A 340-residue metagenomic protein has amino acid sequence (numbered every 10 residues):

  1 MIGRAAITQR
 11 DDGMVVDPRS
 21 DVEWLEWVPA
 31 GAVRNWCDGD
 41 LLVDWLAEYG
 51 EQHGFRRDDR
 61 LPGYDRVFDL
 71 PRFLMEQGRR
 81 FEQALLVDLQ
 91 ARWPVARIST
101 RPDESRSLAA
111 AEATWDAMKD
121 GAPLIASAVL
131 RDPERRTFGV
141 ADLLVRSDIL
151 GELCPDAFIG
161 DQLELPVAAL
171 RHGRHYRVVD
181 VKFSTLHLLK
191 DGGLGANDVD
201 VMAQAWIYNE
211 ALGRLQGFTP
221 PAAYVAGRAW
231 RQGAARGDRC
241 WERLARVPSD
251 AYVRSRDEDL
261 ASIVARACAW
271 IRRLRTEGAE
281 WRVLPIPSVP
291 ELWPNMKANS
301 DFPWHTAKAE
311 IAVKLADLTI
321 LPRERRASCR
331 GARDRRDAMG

Functional and structural regions predicted by a protein language model:
M1, R80-A84, W93, R282-D301 (+1 more regions): Intrinsically disordered, low-complexity segments enriched in charged and polar residues
M1-P155, I159-A169: Metal-dependent nuclease catalytic cores that hydrolyze phosphodiester bonds in DNA/RNA, characterized by
R79, V199-M202, W206, P322-R326: Conserved structured core elements
Q83, V87, A91, W206-R214 (+1 more regions): A broad, structural surface signal
V95, G217-F218, E280: Intrinsically disordered or highly flexible coil/loop and linker segments, enriched in small and charged/polar residues
D120-L260: Mg2+/Mn2+-dependent nuclease catalytic core
G227-W230, R256-P322: Extended compositionally biased segments used for macromolecular assembly or nucleic-acid engagement
A312-G340: Helix-hairpin-helix
